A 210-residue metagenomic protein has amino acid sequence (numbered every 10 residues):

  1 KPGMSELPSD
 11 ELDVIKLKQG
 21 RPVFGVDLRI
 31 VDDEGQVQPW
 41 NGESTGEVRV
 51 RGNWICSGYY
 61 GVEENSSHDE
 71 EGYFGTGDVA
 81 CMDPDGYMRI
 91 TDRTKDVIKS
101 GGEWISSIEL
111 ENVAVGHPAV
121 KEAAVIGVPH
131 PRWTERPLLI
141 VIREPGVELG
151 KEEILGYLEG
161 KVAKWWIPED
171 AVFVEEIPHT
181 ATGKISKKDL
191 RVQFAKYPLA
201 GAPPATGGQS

Functional and structural regions predicted by a protein language model:
K1-Y87, T94-V97, E111: Conserved AMP-binding/adenylate-forming
E6-E11, E153-G160, L199-A200: Short, positively charged
F24-V26, G46, E135-P137, E169 (+1 more regions): Change "...and in nucleic-acid phosphodiester-cleaving endonucleases..." to "...and in nucleic-acid processing enzymes
V26, V120-K121, W165, E169 (+1 more regions): Secondary-structure boundary/capping positions in well-ordered alpha/beta enzyme cores
G52, S57-G58, V79-W166, E176 (+2 more regions): AMP-binding/adenylate-forming catalytic core of the ANL superfamily
A171-V174: General small-molecule cofactor/ligand-binding pocket signal
K184-S210: Phosphopantetheine-dependent thiolation modules in NRPS/PKS and related acyl-activating systems
